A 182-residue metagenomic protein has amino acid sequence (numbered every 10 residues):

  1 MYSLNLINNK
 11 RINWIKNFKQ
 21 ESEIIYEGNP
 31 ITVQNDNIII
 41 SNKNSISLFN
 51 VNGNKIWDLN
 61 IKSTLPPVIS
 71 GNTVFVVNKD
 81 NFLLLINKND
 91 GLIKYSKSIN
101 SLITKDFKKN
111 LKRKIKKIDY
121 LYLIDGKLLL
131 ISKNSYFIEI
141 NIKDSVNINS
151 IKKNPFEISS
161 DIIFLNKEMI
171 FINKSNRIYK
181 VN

Functional and structural regions predicted by a protein language model:
M1-Y2, N44-S47, D80-L83, N134-I138 (+1 more regions): Loop/turn residues immediately N-terminal
L4, V33-I38, F49, K127-L128: Extended non-catalytic domains of envelope/secretory-pathway proteins
N5-N9, N50-N54, N87-D90, N141-S145 (+1 more regions): Short loop/turn segments that connect beta-strands within beta-propeller blades
I7-N35, K43, N54-G71, K94-L123 (+1 more regions): Extracytoplasmic beta-rich repeat domains
N37-I40, V74-V76, L84, K127-L130 (+1 more regions): Conserved beta-propeller blade signature
I39-S41, F49, D58-I61, V76-N78 (+1 more regions): Low-complexity, polar/charged sequence tracts that form flexible coils or short amphipathic helices and often embed
V77, F107-I142: Loop/turn-rich, solvent-exposed surfaces of beta-rich toroidal or solenoidal domains
E157-N182: Blade-level signature of beta-propeller repeat domains, shared across WD40, Kelch, NHL, RCC1 and BNR/Asp-box propellers
